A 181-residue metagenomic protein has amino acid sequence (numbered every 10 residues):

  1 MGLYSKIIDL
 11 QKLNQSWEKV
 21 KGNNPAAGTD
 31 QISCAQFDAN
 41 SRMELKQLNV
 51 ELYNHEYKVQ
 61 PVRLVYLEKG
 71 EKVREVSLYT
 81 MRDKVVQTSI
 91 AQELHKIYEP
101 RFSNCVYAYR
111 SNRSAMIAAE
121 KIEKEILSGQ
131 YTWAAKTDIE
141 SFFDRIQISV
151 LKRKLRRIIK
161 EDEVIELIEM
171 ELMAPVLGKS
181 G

Functional and structural regions predicted by a protein language model:
M1-K46: Non-catalytic, polymerase-adjacent accessory regions of viral genome-replication enzymes
S5-Q11, R110-K124: Short, motif-level signal for alpha-helix interfacial/capping segments enriched in acidic residues and aromatics/proline
G22-A35, V59-V85, R101-S114, P175-G181: Short, conserved non-catalytic motifs in the polymerase core
E44-V50, Y57: N-terminal entrance/gating region of PLP-dependent enzymes' catalytic architecture
E51-L52, Q60-V65, K69-G70, N104-C105 (+1 more regions): Conserved polymerase palm-domain catalytic core
I90: Nucleotide/phosphate-binding loop and acidic/charged catalytic motifs in nucleotide-binding or -utilizing enzymes
L94-P100, E161: Short helix-interrupting loop/turn segments at helix-coil junctions
